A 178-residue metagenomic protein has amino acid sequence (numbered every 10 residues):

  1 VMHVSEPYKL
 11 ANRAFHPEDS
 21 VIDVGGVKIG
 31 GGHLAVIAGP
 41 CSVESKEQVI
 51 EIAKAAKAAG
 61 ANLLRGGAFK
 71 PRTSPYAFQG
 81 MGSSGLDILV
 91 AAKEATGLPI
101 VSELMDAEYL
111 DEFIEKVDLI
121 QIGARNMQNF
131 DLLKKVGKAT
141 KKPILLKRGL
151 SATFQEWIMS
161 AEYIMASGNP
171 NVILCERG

Functional and structural regions predicted by a protein language model:
V1-V36: Non-catalytic terminal accessory/regulatory regions of metabolic enzymes
H33-E51, S74-G80, P99-E103, G123-A124: Active-site mouth loops of central-metabolism enzymes
A35-P40, N62-G66, I100-S102, I120-I122 (+2 more regions): Hydrophobic faces of well-ordered beta-strands that scaffold small-molecule active sites in alpha/beta enzyme cores
S45-K54, E108-K116, F154-S160: Catalytic cores of alpha/beta
E51-G67: Catalytic domains of carbohydrate-active enzymes, especially glycoside hydrolases
R65-S83: Glycine-rich, proline-tolerant flexible connector loops at the mouths of alpha/beta enzymes
A68-S74, N126-G178: Conserved anion-binding
F78-S102, K135-P143: Alpha-helix-loop-beta-strand connector modules within alpha/beta enzyme cores
